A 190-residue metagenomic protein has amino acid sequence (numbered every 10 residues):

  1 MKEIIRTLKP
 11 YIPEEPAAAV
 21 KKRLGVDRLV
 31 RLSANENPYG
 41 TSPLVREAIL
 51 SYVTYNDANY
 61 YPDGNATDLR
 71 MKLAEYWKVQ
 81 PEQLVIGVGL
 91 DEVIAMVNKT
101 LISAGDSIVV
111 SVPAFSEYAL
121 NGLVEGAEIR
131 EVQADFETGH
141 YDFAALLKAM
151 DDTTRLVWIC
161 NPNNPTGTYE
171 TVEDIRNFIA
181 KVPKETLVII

Functional and structural regions predicted by a protein language model:
M1-D91, M96: N-terminal small-domain helix-loop-helix segment of the aminotransferase-like
D57-E185: Conserved core of the PLP fold type I
V188-I190: Short beta-strand/loop segment that forms part of the nucleotide-sugar
